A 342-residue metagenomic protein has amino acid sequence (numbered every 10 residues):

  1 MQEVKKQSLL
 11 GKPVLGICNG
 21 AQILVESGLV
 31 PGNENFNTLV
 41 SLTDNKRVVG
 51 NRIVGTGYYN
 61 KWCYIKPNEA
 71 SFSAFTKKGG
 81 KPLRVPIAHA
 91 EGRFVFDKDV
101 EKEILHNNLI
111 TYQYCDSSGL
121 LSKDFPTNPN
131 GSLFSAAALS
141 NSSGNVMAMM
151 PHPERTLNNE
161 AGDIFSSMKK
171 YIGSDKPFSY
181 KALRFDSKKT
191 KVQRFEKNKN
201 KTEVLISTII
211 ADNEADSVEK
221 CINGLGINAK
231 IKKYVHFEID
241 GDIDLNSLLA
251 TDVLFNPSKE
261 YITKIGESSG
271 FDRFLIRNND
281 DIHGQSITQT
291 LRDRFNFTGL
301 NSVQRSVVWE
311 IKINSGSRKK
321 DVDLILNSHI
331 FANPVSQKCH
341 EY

Functional and structural regions predicted by a protein language model:
M1-E69: Cysteine-nucleophile active-site neighborhood
Q2, N60, G131-F134, N159-S167 (+4 more regions): Conserved active-site and cofactor/substrate-binding residues in soluble primary-metabolism enzymes
E3, S135-A137, G299: Generic recognition of flexible, low-complexity loop/linker segments
K5-L9, L29, A70, R155 (+3 more regions): Generic secondary-structure signature for well-ordered alpha-helical cores
C18-N19, H89, V218, I287: Conserved structural-core and active-site-/substrate-pathway-adjacent residues in large, well-folded domains of enzymes
V40-F195: Amide-donor transfer/coupling interface in amidating biosynthetic enzymes
S174-Y342: Core nucleic-acid recognition elements
